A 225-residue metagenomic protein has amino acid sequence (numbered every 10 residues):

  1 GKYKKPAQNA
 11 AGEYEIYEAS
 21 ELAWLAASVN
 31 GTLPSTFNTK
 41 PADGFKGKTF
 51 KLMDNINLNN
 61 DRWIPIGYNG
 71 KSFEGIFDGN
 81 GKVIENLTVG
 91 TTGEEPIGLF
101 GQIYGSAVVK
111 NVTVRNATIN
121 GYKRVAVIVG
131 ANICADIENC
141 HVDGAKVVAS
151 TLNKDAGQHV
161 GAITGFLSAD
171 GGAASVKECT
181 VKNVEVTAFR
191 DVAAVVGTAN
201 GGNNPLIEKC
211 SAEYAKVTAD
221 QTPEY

Functional and structural regions predicted by a protein language model:
G1-Y225: Surface-exposed repetitive/solenoidal architectures
